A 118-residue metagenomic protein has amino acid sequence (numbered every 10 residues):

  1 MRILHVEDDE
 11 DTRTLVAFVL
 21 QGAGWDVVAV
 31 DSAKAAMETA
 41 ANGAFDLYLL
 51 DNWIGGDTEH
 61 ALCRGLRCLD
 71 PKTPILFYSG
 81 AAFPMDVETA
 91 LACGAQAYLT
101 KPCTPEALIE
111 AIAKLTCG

Functional and structural regions predicted by a protein language model:
E7: Conserved acidic carboxylate
E10-V28: Two-component/phosphorelay signaling modules centered on CheY-like receiver
A29-L47, E88: Acidic, metal-coordinating helix/loop segments flanking the phosphotransfer/catalytic sites of two-component signaling
H60-P71: Short amphipathic alpha-helix used as the core "switch/output" element in two-component signaling
A61, A82-A97: Alpha4 helix (beta4-alpha4-beta5 surface) of REC/receiver domains from two-component response regulators
C103-A113: C-terminal output helix
